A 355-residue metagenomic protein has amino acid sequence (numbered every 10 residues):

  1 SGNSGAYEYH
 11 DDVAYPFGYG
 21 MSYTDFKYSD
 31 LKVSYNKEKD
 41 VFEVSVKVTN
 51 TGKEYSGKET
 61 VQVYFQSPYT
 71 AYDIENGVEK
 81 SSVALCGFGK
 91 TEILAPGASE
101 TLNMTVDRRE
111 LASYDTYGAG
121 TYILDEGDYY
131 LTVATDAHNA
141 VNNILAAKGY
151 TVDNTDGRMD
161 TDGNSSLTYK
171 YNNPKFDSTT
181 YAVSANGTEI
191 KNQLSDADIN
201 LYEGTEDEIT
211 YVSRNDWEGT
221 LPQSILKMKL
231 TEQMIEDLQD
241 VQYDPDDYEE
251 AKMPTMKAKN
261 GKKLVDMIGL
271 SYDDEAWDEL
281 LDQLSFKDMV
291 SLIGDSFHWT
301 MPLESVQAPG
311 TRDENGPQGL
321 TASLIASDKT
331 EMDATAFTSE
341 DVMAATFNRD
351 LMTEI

Functional and structural regions predicted by a protein language model:
S1-K58, Y64-Q66, I123-D136, A140-D247 (+3 more regions): Secreted, periplasmic, or luminal enzymes acting at the cell surface/secretory milieu
M21, Y35, I93-A95, A119 (+3 more regions): Hydrophobic alpha-helical scaffolding
Y23, E43, K58, K80-V83 (+7 more regions): Generic recognition of stable, solvent-exposed alpha-helical segments in well-folded globular domains
V61, A71-G118: Intrinsically disordered, low-complexity Pro/Gly/Ser/Thr-rich segments with frequent PxxP/GP/PP motifs and embedded
D73-V78, S327-S339: Active-site-adjacent bridging/hinge elements
R108, V133-A137, D288: A generic secondary-structure signal for well-formed alpha-helical elements
T255-E275: Short, contiguous pre-domain boundary segments
S271-L320, I325-E331, E340-I355: Active-site-adjacent structural elements in enzyme catalytic domains
